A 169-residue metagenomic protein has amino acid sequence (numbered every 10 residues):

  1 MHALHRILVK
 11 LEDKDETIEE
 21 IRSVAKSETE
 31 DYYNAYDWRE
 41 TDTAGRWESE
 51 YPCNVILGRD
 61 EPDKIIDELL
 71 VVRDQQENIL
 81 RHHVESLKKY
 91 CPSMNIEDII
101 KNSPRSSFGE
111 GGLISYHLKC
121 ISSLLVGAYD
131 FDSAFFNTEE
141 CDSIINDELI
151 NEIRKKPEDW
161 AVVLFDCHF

Functional and structural regions predicted by a protein language model:
M1, G127-F169: Acidic, proline/glycine-rich low-complexity IDRs
M1-R39, D159-F169: Short, extreme N-terminal segment that most often corresponds to the first beta-strand
L4-H5, D15-I21, P52-C53, E97 (+4 more regions): Low-complexity, intrinsically disordered short peptide segments enriched in small/polar/basic residues
I21, A25, T29, L87 (+2 more regions): Hydrophobic, Leu/Ile/Phe/Ala-enriched alpha-helical segments that form helix-helix packing faces
K26-S133: Low-complexity, serine/threonine/proline-enriched polar segments
